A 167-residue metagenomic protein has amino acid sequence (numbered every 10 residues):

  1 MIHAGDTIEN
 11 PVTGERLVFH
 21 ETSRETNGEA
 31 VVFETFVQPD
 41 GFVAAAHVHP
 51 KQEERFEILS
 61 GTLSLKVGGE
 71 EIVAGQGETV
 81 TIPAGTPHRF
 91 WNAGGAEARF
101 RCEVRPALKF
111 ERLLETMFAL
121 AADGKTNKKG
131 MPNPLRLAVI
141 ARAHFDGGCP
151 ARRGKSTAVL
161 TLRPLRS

Functional and structural regions predicted by a protein language model:
M1-A30, Q38-Q52, E57, T62-S167: Jelly-roll (double-stranded beta-helix
